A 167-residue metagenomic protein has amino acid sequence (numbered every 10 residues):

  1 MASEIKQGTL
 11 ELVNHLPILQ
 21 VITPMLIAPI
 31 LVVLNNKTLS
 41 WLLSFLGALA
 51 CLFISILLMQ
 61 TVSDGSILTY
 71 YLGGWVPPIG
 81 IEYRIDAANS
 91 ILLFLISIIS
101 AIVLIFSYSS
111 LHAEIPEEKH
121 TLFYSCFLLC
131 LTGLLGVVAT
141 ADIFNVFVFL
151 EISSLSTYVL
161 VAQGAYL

Functional and structural regions predicted by a protein language model:
M1-A2, G164: Short intrinsically disordered, low-complexity coil segments enriched in acidic
A2-L16, I30-S125: Transmembrane helix-loop-helix hairpins at membrane boundaries of multipass inner-membrane proteins
S3-P29, T140-T157: Alpha-helical transmembrane segments and their immediate interhelical/interface regions in integral membrane proteins
I22, L46-L49, I98, L129 (+1 more regions): Hydrophobic residues within alpha-helical transmembrane segments of multi-pass solute transporters/permease subunits
L26, I30, V103-S110, I152-G164: Juxtamembrane interface elements at the cytosolic ends of transmembrane helices in multi-pass membrane proteins
A28-T38, E82, L134-A141, A165-L167: Membrane-water interface regions at transmembrane-helix termini and the short interhelical loops of multi-pass membrane
L122-L167: Alpha-helical multi-pass transmembrane bundles of energy-transducing inner-membrane proteins
